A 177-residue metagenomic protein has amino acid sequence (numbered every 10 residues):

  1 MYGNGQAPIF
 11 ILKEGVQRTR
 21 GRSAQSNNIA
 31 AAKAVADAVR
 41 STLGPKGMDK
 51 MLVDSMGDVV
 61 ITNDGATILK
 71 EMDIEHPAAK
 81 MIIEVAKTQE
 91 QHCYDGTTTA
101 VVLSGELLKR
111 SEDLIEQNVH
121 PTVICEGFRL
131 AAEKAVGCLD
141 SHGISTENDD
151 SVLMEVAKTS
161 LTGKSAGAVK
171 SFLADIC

Functional and structural regions predicted by a protein language model:
M1-C177: N-terminal glycine-/lysine-enriched basic segments
